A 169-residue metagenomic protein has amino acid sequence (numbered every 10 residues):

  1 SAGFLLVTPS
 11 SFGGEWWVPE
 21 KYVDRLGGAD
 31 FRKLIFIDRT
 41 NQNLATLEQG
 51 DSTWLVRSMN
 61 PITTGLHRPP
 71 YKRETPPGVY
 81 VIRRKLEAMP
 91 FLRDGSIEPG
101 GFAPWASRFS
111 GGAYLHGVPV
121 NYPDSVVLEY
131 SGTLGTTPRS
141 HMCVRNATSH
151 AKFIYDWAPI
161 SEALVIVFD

Functional and structural regions predicted by a protein language model:
S1-K21: SH3/SH3-like beta-barrel superfamily modules
A2-G3, I37-N43, G101, I160-S161: A short, compositionally biased
P9-S11, Y22, N41, E48-D51 (+5 more regions): A mature extracytoplasmic/lumenal domain signature
V18-P69: A structural motif detector for short, solvent-exposed N-terminal "entry" segments of globular domains
E20, N41, M59, V79 (+2 more regions): Extracytoplasmic/secreted envelope proteins and their assembly/folding machinery, especially bacterial periplasmic
D30, T75-P77, M89-D169: Exported/periplasmic cell-wall-interacting domains
L44, I82, S107: Conserved hydrophobic/aromatic pocket- or pore-lining residues that grip, position, or stack substrates in active sites
E48-G100, Y114: Conserved, compact domain cores that house catalytic/ligand-binding motifs in diverse enzymes and effector modules
